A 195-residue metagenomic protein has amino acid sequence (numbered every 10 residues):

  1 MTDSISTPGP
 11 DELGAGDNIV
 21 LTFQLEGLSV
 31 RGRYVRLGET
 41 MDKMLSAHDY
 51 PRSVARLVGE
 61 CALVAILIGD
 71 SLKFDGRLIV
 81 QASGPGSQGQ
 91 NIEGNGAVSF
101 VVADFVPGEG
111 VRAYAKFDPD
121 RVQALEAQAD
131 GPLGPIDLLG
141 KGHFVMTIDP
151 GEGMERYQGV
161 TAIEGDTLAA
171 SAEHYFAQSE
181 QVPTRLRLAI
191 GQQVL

Functional and structural regions predicted by a protein language model:
D3-L195: Interaction interfaces in information-processing and related assembly proteins
